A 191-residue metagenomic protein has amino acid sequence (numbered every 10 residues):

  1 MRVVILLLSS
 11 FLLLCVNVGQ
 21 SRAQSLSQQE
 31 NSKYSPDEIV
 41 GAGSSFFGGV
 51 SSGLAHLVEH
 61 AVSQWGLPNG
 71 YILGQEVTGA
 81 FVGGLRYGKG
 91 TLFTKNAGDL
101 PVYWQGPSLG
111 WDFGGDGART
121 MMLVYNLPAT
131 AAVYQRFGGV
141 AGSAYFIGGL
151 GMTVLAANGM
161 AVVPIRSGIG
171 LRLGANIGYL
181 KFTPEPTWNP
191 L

Functional and structural regions predicted by a protein language model:
M1-V4: Positively charged n-region of N-terminal signal peptides that target proteins for export
L6-V16: Bacterial N-terminal signal peptides
N17-A23: Sec/Tat signal peptide C-region and signal peptidase I cleavage site
Q24-L191: Small-residue-enriched, tightly packed secondary-structure blocks
